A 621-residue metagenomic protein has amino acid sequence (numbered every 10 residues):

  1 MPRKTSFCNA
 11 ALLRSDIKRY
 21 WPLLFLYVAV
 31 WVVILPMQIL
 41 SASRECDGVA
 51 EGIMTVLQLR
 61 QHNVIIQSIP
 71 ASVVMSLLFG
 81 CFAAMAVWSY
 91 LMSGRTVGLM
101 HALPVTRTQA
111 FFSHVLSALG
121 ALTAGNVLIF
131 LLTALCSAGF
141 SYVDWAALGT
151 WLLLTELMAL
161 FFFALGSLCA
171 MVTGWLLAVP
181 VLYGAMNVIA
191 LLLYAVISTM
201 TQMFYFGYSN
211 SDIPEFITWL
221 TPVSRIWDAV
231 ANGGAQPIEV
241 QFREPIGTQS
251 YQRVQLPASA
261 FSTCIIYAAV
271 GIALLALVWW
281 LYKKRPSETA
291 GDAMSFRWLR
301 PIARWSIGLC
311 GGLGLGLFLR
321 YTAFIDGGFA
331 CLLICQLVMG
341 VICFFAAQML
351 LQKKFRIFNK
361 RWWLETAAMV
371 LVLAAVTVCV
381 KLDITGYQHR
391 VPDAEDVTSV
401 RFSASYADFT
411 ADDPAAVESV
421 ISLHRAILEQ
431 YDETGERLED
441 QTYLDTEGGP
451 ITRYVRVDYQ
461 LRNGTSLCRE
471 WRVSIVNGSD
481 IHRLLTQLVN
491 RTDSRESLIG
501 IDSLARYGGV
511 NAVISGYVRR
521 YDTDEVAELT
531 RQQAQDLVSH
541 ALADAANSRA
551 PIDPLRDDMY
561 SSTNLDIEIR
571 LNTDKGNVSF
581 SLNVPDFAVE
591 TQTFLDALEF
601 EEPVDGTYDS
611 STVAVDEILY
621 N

Functional and structural regions predicted by a protein language model:
M1-Y27: Aromatic- and glycine-rich beta-strand/loop motifs that create alpha-glucan
R3-T5, S41-I66, L191-L281, P286-S295 (+4 more regions): Terminal transmembrane helical anchor/hairpin motif
I39, H62, I69, L116-V179 (+3 more regions): Secretory targeting signals
Q67-T96: Long, hydrophobic alpha-helical segments
V87-G120, P286, G291, T530-A550: Helix-loop-helix units of permease transmembrane domains in multi-pass membrane transporters, especially ABC
A303-G311, F345-Y387: Internal/C-terminal transmembrane anchor helices
V378-T465: Membrane-interface segments at or immediately adjacent to transmembrane helices that form the boundary between
T434-I475, R549-V584: Short, structured surface segments that line ligand/substrate-binding pockets
